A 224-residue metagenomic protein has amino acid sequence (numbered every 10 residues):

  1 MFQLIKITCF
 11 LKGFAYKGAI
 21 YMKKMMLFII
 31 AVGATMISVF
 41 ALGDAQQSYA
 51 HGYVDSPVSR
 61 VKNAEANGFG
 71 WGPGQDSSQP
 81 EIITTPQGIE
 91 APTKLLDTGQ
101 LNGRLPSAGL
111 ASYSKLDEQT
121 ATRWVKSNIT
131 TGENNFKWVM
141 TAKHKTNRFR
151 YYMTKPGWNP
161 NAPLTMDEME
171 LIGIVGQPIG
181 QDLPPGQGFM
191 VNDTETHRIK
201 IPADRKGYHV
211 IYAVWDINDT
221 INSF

Functional and structural regions predicted by a protein language model:
M1-Y21, Q46-S48: Short, Lys/Arg-enriched N-terminal segments with co-localized hydrophobic residues within the first ~10-30 amino acids
Y21-I30: Bacterial N-terminal signal peptides that target proteins for export
M36-Q47: C-terminal segment of classical bacterial N-terminal signal peptides
S48-A162: N-terminal "mature-chain" segments and other terminal, solvent-exposed stretches
K126-T131, F136, M140-A142, D182-G207: Exposed beta-sheet edge/beta-hairpin loop segments within beta-rich domains
R150, T154, R205-T220: Internal, hydrophobic beta-strand segments that form the core of beta-sheet-rich folds
G157-E195: Exoplasmic/lumenal beta-rich domain surfaces
S223-F224: Extracellular and select intracellular beta-sandwich modules with Ser/Thr-enriched, small-residue motifs on
